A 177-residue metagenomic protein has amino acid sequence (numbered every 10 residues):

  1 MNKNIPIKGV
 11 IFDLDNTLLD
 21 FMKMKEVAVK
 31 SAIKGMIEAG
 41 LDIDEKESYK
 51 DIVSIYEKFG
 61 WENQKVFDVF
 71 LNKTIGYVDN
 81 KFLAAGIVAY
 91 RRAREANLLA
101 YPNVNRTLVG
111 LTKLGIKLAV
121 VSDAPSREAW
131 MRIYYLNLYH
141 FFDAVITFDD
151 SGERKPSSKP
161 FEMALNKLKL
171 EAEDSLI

Functional and structural regions predicted by a protein language model:
K3-P102: N-terminal helical cap/lid subdomain that shapes the substrate entry/recognition surface in HAD-like hydrolases
N4-I7, G115, A172-D174: A general structural motif
D15-L18, G40, G115, N137 (+2 more regions): Conserved functional loop/turn residues at catalytic and ligand-binding sites
V27, R106, R127-E128: Short alpha-helical
K30-I37, V109-T112, W130, Y134 (+1 more regions): Class I S-adenosyl-L-methionine
N97-L99, A119, P125-L176: Substrate-recognition "cap/lid" segment bordering the active-site pocket of phosphatases
N103-I116: Catalytic-core regions built around general acid/base machinery
